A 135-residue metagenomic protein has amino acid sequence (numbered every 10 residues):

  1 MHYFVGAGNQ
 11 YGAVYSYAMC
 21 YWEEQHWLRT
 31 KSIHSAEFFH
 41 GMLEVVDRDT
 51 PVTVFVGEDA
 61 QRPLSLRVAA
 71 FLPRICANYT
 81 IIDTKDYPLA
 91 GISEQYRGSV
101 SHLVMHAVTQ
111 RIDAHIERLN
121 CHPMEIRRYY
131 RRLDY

Functional and structural regions predicted by a protein language model:
M1-Y135: A SIS-like phosphosugar-recognition module
